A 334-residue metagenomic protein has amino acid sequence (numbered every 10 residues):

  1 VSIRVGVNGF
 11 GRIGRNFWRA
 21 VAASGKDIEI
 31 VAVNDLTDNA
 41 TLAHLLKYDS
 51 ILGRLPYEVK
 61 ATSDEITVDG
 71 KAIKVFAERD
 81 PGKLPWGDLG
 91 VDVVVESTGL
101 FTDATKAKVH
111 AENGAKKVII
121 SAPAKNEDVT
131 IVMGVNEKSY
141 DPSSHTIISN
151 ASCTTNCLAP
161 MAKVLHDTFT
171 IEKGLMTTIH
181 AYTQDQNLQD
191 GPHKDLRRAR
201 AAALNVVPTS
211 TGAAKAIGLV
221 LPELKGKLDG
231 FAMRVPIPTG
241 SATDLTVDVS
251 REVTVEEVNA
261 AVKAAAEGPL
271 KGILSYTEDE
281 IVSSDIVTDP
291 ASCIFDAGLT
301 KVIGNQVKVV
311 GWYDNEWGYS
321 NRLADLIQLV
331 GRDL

Functional and structural regions predicted by a protein language model:
V1-A199, K301, D325, R332-L334: N-terminal Rossmann-like NAD(P) cofactor-binding subdomain of oxidoreductases, focused on the glycine-rich
A22-K26, K163-I171, A181-Q184, T211 (+5 more regions): Generic secondary-structure signature for well-ordered alpha-helical cores
I66, I131-M133, I147, L188-Q189 (+5 more regions): Short clusters of hydrophobic/aromatic residues that line enzyme substrate/ligand-binding pockets
S144-H145, A201-A203, G240-D244, Q306-K308: Short, solvent-exposed beta-strand edge segments and adjacent coil->beta transition regions
A151-S152, V206-P208, D248, Y313: Hydrophobic alpha-helical scaffolding
D167, I171-P238: Acidic, glycine-rich segments within the central catalytic cores of soluble metabolic enzymes that bind/position
G230, A242, T246-L334: C-terminal active-site/capping subdomain that shapes the small-molecule cofactor and substrate pocket of enzyme
